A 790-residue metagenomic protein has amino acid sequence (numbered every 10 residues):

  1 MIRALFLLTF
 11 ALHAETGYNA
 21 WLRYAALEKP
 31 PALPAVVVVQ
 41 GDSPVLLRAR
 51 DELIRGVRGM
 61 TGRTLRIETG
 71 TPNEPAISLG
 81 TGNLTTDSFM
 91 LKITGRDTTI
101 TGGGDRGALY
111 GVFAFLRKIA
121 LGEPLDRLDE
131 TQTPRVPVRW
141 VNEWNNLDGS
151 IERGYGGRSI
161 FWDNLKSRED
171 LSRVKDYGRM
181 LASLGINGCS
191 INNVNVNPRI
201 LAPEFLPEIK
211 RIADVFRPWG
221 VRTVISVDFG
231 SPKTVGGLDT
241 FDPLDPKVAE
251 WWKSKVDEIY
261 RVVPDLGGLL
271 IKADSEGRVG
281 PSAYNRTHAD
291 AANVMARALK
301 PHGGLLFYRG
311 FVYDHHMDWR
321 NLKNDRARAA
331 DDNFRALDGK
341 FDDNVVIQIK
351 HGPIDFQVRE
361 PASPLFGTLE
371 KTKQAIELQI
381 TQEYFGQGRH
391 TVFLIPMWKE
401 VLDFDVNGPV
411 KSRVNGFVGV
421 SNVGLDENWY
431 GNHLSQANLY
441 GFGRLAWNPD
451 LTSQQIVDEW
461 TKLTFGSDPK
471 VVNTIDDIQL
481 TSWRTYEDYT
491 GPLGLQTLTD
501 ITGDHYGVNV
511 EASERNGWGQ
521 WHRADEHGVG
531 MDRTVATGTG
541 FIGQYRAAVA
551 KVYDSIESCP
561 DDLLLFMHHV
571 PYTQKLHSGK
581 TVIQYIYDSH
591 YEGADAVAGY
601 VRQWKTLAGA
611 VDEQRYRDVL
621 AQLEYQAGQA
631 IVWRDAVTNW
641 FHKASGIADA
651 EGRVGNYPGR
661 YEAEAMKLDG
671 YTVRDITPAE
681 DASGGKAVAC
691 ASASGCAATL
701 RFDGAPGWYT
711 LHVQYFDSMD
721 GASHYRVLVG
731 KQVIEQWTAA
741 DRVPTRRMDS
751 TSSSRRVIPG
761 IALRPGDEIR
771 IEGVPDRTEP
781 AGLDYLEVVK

Functional and structural regions predicted by a protein language model:
M1-L7: Sec-dependent signal peptide recognition, specifically the positively charged N-region followed immediately by
T9-A11: N-terminal signal peptide c-region/cleavage motif recognized by signal peptidases
A14-G95, D126: Acidic, contiguous N-terminal accessory segments
K29-P44, R158-W162, N192-N195, L576-I583: Acidic/histidine-rich, surface-exposed loop or edge segments in extracytoplasmic proteins
P44, A49-E52, G56, L84-S88 (+3 more regions): Feature activates predominantly on carbohydrate-active enzymes
N164-R168, P203, K210-R211, G237-D458 (+1 more regions): Catalytic-core regions of glycoside hydrolase
D403, P409-G659, I676-P678, C696: Catalytic domains of carbohydrate-active enzymes that cleave complex glycans
A648-K790: Extracytoplasmic
